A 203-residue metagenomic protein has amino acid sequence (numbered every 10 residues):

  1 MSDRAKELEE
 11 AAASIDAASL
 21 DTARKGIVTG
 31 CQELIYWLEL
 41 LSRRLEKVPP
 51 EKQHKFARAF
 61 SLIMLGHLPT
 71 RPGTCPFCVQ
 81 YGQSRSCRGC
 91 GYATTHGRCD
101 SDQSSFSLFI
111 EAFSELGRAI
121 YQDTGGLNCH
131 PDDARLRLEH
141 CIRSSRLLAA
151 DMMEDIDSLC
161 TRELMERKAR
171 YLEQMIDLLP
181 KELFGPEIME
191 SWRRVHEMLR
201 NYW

Functional and structural regions predicted by a protein language model:
S2-W203: Cysteine-centered metal-binding/redox modules
